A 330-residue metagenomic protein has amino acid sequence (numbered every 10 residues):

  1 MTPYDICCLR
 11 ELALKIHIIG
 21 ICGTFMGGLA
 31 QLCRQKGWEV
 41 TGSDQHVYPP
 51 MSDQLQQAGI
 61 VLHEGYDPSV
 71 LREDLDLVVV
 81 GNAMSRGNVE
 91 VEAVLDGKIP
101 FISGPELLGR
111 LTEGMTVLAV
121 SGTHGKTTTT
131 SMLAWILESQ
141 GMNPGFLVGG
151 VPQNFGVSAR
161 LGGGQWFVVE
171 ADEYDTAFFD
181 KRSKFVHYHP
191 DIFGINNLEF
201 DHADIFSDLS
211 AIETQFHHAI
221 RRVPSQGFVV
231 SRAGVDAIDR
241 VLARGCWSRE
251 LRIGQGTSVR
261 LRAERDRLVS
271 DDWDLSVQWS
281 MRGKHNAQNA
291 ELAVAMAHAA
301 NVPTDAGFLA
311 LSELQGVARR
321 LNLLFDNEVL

Functional and structural regions predicted by a protein language model:
C7-L12, L32-Q35, Q56, S69-E73 (+5 more regions): Phosphate-binding loop of NTP-binding sites
K15: Beta1/beta-strand and adjacent pyrophosphate-binding region of the FAD-binding site in flavoprotein oxidoreductases
I19, G81, F200, F206-T214 (+3 more regions): Adenine nucleotide phosphate-binding catalytic loops in nucleotide-utilizing enzymes
C22: Conserved glycine-rich cofactor-binding loop
M26: N-terminal Rossmann-fold NAD(P) dinucleotide-binding loop
W38-Q54, P144: NAD(P)-binding Rossmann-fold cofactor-contacting core
L62-Y66, I102, I253: Short acidic-hydrophobic, aromatic-tinged amphipathic segments that line or gate anion-handling sites
H63-L77: BRCT (BRCA1 C-terminal) domain core and associated BRCT-interaction motifs
